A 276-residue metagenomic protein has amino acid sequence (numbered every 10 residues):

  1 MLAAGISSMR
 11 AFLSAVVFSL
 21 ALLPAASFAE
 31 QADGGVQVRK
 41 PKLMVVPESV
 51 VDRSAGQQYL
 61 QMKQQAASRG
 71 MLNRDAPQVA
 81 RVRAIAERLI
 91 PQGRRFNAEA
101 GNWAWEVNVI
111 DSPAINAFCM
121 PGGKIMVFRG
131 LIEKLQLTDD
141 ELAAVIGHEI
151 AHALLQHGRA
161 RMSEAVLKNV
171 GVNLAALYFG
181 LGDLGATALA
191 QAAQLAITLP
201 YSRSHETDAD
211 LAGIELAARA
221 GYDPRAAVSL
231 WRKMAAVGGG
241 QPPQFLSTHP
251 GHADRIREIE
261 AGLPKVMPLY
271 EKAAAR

Functional and structural regions predicted by a protein language model:
L2, S27-R276: A Zn2+-metalloprotease active-site environment signal
L2-V16: Bacterial N-terminal signal peptides that target proteins for export
S7, A25-S27: Intrinsic disorder/low-complexity segments in short proteins, especially the signal peptide and propeptide regions
S14-P24: Bacterial N-terminal signal peptides
